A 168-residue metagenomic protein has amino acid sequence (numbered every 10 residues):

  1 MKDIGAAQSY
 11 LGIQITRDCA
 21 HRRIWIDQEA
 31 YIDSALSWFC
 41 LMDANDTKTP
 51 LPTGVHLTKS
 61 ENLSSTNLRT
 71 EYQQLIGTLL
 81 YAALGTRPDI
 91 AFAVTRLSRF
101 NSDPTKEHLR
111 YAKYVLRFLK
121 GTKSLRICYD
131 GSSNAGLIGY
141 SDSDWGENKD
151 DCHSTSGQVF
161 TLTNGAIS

Functional and structural regions predicted by a protein language model:
M1-S168: Long, low-complexity, charge-biased intrinsically disordered regions
